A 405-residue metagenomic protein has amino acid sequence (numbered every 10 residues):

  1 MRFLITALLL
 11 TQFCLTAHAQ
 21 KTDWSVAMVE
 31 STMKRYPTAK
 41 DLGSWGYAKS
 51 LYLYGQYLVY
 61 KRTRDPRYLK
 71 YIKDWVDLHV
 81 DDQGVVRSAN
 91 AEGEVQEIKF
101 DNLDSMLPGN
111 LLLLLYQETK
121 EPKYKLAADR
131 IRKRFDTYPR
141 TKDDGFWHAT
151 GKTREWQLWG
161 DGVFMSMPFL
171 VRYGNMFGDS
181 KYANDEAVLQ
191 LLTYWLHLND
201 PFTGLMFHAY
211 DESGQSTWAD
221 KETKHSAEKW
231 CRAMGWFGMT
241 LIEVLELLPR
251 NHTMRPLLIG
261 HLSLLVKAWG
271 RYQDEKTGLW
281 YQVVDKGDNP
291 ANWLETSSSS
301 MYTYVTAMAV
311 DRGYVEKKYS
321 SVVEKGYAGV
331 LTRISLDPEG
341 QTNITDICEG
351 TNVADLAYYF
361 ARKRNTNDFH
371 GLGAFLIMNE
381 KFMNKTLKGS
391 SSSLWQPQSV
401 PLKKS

Functional and structural regions predicted by a protein language model:
M1-Q20, S405: Bacterial Sec-dependent N-terminal signal peptides
T6, K21-S50, V59-G109, L115-L126 (+4 more regions): CBM-like carbohydrate-recognition segments
S50-L53, M106-G109, F164-M167, G235-G238 (+1 more regions): Membrane-embedded glycan transfer/ligation machinery that uses polyprenyl lipid-linked sugar donors/oligosaccharides
L69-K70, D81-A219, K224: Extended ligand-binding groove/face enriched in aromatic
G160-D161, M165-D285, N292-T303, K318-L356 (+2 more regions): Extended ligand-binding clefts on enzyme/binding-domain cores
